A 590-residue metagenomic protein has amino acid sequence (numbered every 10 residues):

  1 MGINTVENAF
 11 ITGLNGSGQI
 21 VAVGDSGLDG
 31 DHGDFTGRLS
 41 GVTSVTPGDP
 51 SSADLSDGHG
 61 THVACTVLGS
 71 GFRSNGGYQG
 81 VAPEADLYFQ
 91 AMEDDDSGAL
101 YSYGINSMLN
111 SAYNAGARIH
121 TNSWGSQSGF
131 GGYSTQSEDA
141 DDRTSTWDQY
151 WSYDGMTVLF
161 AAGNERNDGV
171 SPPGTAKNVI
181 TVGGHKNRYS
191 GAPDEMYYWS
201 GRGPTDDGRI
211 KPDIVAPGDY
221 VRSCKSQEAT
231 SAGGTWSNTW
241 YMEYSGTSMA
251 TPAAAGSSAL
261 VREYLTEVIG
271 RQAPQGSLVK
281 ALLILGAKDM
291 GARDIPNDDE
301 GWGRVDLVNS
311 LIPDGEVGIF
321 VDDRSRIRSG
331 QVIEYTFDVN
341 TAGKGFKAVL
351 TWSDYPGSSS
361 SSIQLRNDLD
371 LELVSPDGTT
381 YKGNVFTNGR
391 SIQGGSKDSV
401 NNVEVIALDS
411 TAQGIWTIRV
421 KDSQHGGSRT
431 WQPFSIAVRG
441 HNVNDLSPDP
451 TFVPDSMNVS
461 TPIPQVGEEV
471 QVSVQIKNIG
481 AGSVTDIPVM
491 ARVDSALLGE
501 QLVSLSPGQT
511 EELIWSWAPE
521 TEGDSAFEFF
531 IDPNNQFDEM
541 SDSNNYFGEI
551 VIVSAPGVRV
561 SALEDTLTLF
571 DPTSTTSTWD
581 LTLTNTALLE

Functional and structural regions predicted by a protein language model:
N8-Y101, A115-R118, Q127-G132, W151-G155 (+6 more regions): Subtilisin-like serine protease catalytic core
G33-F35, L39-S40, S145, H185-P193 (+1 more regions): Catalytic-core environment of secreted peptidases
A64-V67, M92-E93, G169-P172, G218-D294: Hydrolase catalytic cores
N110-Q136, F160-A162: Short acidic, glycine-rich surface-loop motifs adjacent to enzyme active sites
M242, P296, L373-A437: Noncatalytic accessory or regulatory domains flanking protease catalytic cores in secreted, cell-surface, and selected
D298-L369, T430-P454, V459-S460, R559-D571: Secreted peptidase-domain scaffold signal
I327, G395-V400, S410, L502-E511: Short proline/glycine- and polar residue-rich coil/turn motifs
V443-T566, F570-E590: Extracellular/luminal regions of secreted and cell-surface proteins that mediate adhesion/ECM remodeling
